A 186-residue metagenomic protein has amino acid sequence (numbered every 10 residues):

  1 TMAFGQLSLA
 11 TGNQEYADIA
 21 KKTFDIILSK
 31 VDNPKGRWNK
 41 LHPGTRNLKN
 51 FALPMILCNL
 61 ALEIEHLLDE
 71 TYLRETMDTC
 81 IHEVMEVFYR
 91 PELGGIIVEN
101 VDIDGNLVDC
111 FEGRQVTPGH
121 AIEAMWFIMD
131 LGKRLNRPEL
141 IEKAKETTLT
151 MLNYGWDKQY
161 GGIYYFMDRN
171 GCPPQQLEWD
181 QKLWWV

Functional and structural regions predicted by a protein language model:
T1-V186: Glycan-recognition and catalytic cores of secretory/periplasmic carbohydrate-active enzymes
